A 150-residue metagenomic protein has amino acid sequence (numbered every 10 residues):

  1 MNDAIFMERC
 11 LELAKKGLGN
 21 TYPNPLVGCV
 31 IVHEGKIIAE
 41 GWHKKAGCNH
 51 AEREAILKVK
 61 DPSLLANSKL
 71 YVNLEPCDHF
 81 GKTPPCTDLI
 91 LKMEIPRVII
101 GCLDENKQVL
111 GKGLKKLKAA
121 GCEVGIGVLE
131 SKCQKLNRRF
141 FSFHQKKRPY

Functional and structural regions predicted by a protein language model:
M1-N20, E34-I37, P62, F80-Y150: Zinc-dependent deaminase
Y22-V27, A66-S68: Acidic, glycine-enriched active-site microenvironments
V27-G35: Short beta-strand scaffold segments in enzyme catalytic cores
V30, N73, G101: Short beta-strand segments
A39-G41: Short hydrophobic alpha-helix segments
K45-G47: A short acidic/small-residue loop/turn micro-motif
R53-F80: Mobile, glycine- and charge-enriched loop segments and immediately flanking short secondary-structure elements within
